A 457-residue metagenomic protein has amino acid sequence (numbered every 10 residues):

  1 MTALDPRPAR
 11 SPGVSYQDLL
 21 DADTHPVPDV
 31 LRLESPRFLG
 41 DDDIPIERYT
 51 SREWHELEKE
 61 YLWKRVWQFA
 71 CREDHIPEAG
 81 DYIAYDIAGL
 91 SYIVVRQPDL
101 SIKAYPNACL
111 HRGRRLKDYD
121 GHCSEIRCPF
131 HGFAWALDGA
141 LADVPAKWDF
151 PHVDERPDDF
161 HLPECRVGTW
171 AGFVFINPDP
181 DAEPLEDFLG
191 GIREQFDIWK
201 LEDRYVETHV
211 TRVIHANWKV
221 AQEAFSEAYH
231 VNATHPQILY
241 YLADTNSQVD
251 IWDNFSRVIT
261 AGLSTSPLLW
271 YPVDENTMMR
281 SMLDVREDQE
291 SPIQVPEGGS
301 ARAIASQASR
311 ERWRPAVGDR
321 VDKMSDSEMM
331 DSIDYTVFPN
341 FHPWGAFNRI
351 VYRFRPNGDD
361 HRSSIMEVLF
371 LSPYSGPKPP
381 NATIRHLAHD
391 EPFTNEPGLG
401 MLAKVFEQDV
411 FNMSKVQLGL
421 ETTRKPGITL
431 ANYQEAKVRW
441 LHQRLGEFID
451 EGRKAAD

Functional and structural regions predicted by a protein language model:
T2-P12, S101, C165-G168, F173-D457: C-terminal catalytic domain of Rieske-type non-heme iron oxygenases
T2-Y119, C165-T169: N-terminal pre-ligand scaffold of iron-sulfur
P6-R7, D18, P28-R32, D43-R48 (+5 more regions): A broad, low-specificity signal for short, low-complexity segments enriched in glycine/proline and polar/charged
T24-R52, D118-F130, H161-A171, R280-R314: N-terminal short leaders/motifs
L39, P45, T50, W63-K64 (+12 more regions): Generic, ordered loop/turn and secondary-structure boundary motif
K64-P77, A146-F150, S332-F338: Short Pro/Gly-enriched beta-strand edge/turn motifs at strand-loop
H75-P180, P184-E194, I198: Rieske [2Fe-2S] iron-sulfur-binding domain
